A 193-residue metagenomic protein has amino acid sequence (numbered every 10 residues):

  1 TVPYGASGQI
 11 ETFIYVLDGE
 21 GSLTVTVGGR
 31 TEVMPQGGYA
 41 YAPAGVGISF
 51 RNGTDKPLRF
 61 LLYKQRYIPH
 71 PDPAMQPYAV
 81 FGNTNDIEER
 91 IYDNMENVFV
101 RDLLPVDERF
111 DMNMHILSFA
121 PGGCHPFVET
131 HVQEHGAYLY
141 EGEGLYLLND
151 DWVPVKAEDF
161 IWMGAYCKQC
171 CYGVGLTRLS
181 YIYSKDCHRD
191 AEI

Functional and structural regions predicted by a protein language model:
T1-G8, V100-L103, H115-H131, A165-Y166: Conserved short histidine dyad/triad with adjacent acidic residue
T1-P3, D55-M112: A short, N-terminal "cap"/entry segment at the start of jelly-roll beta-barrel domains of the cupin/DSBH fold
G8-L23, I116-A120, E129-Y146: Short, conserved beta-strand element in jelly-roll/cupin
G8-Q9, D55, M95, D107-D111 (+3 more regions): A generic fold-level signal
Q9, V16-D18, P43, G53 (+3 more regions): A short, compositionally biased micro-patch
F13, V27-A44, N149-Y166: Short acidic-glycine-tyrosine-enriched beta hairpin
V16, E20-T26, E32, S49-N52 (+4 more regions): Long compositionally biased, domain-poor regions of proteins
A44-H70, A157, A165-A191: Ligand-binding loop in jelly-roll beta-barrel domains
